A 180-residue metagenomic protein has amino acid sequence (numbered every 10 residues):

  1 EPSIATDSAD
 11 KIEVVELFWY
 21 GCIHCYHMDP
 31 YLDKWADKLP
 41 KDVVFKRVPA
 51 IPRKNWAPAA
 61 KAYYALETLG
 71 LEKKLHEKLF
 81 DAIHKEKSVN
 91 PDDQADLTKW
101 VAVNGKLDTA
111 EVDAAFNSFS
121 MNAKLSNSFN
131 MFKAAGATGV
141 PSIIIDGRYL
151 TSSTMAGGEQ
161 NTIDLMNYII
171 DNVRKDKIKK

Functional and structural regions predicted by a protein language model:
E1-A57, F129, A134, D171-K180: Extracytoplasmic thiol/disulfide redox context detector
T6-D10, A36-P40, L71-E77, A102-L107 (+2 more regions): Short amphipathic alpha-helical segments, especially helix-boundary/capping motifs
I12, I23-Y26, R53-A57, L69-K73 (+3 more regions): Soluble non-cytosolic domains of exported or imported proteins
Y20-H24, I51-N55, D81-E86, M121 (+1 more regions): Solvent-exposed loop/turn segments at secondary-structure junctions within structured extracellular/periplasmic domains
D29-A36, A59-Y63, H76, Q94 (+5 more regions): Extracytoplasmic/secreted envelope proteins and their assembly/folding machinery, especially bacterial periplasmic
P40-L69, K73-V103: Structural microenvironment flanking redox-active thiols in thiol-disulfide oxidoreductases
V103-K180: C-terminal cap of thioredoxin/glutaredoxin-like
